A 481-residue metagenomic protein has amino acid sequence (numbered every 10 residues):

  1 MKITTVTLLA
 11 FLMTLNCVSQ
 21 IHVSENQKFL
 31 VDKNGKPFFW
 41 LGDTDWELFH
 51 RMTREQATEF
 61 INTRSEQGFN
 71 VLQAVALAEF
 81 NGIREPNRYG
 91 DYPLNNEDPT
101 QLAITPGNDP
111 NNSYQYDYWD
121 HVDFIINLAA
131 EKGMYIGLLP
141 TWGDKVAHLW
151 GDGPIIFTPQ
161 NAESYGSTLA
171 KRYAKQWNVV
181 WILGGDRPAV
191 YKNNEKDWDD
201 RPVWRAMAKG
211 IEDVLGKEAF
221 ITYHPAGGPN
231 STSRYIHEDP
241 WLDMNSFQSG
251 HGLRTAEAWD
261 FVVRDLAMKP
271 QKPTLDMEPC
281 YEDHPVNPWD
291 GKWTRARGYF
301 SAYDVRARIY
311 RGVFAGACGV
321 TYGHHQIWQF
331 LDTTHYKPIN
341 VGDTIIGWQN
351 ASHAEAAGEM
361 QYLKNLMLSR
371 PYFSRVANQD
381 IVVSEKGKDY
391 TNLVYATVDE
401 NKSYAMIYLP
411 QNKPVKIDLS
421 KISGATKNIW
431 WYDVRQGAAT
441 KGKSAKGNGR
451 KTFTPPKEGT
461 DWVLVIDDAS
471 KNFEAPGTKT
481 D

Functional and structural regions predicted by a protein language model:
M1-Q20: Bacterial Sec-dependent N-terminal signal peptides
I21-S24, V305, K446-N448, K457: Short solvent-exposed loop/turn micro-motifs enriched in small/polar/acidic residues
V23-A256: Active-site mouth of glycoside hydrolases
G42-W46, I422-S423, K446-N448: A short, sequence-level motif marking secondary-structure junctions
S164, N178-V180, G184-F330, P338-I346 (+1 more regions): Extracellular glycoside hydrolase catalytic/binding regions
Y281-H284, S301-K443, T454-D481: Aromatic- and carboxylate-lined catalytic core of secreted/periplasmic carbohydrate-active enzymes
